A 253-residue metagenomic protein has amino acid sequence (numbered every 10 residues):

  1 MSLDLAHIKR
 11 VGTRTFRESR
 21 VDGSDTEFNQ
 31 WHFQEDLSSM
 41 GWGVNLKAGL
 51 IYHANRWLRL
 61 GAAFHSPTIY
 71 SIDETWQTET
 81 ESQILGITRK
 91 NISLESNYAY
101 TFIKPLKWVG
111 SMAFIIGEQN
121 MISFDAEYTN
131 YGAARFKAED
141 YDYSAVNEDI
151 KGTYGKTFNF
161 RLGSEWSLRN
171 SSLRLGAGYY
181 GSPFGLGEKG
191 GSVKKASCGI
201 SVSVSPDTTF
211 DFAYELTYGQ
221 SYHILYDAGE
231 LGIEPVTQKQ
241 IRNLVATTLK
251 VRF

Functional and structural regions predicted by a protein language model:
M1-F253: Outer-membrane beta-barrel porins/channels
